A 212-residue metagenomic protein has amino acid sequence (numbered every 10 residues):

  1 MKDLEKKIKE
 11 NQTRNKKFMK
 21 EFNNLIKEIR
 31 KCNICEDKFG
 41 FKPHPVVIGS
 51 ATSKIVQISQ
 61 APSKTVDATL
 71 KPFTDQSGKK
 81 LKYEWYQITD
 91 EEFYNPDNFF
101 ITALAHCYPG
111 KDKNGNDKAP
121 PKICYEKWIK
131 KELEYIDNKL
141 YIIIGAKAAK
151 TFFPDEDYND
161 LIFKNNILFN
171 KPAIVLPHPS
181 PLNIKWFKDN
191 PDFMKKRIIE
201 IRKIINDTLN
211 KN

Functional and structural regions predicted by a protein language model:
K2-L209: A polyanion-binding, active-site-adjacent surface
